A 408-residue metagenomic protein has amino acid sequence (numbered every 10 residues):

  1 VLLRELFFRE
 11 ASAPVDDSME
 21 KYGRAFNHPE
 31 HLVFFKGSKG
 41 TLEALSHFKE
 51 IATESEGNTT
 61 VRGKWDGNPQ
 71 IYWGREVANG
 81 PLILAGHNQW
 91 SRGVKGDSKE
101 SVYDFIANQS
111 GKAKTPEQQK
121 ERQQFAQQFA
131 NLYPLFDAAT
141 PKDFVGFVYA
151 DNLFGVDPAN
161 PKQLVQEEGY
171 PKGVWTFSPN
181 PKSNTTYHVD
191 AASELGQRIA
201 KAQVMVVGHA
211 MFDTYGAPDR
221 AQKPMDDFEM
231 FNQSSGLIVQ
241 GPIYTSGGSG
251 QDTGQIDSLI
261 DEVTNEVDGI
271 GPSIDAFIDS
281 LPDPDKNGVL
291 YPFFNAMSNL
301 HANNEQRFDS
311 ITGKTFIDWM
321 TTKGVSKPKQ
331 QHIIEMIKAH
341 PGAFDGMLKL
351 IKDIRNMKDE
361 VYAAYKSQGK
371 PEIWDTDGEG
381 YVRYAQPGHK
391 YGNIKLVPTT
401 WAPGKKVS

Functional and structural regions predicted by a protein language model:
V1-P14: Enriched but not universal
A13-T59, K64-S408: Core nucleotide-handling region used for phosphoryl-transfer chemistry
